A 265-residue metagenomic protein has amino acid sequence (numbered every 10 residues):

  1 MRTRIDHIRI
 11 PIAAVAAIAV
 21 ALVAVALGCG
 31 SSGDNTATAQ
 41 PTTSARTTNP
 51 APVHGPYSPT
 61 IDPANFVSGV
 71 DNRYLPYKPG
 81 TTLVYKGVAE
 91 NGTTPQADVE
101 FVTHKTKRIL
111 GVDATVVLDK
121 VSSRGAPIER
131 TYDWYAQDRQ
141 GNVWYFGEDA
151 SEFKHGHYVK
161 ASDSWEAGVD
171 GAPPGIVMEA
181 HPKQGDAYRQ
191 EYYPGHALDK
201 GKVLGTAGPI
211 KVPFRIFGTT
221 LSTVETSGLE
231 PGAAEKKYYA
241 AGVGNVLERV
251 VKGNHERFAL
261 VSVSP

Functional and structural regions predicted by a protein language model:
T3-A16: Bacterial N-terminal signal peptides that target proteins for export
V15-V23: Core hydrophobic alpha-helical transmembrane segments of single-pass membrane proteins
C29-A39: Bacterial lipoprotein signal-peptidase II cleavage site
S44-P265: Conserved functional acidic sites
